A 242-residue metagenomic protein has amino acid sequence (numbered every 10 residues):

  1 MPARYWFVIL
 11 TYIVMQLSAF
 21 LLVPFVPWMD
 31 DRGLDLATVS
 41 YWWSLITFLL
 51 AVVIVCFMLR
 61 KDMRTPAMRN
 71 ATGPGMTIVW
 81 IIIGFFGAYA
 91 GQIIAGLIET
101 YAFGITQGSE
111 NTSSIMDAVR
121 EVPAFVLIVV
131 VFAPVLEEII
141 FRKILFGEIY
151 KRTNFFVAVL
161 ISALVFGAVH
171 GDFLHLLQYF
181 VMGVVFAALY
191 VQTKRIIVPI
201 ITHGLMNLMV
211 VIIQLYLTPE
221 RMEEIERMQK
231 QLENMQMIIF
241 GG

Functional and structural regions predicted by a protein language model:
R4-A19, W80-G87, I161: Alpha-helical transmembrane segments
W6-K61: Alpha-helical transmembrane segments in multi-pass membrane proteins
F20, P24, A163, H175-Q229: Functionally important transmembrane alpha-helices
G33-A37, R64-A133, K151, P219-F240: Juxtamembrane helix-loop-helix connectors linking adjacent transmembrane helices in multi-pass membrane enzymes
L45-L50, L127, L177-V185: Membrane-embedded alpha-helical segments of multi-pass membrane proteins, especially the transmembrane helices
V55-T65, L189-T193: Structural signal for the C-terminal ends of transmembrane alpha-helices and the immediately following loop
V135-I140, I144-L145, D172, L205 (+1 more regions): Active-site His/Glu-centered metal-binding helix of metallohydrolases
L136-I161, A188-R195: Membrane-interface helix/loop boundary segments of multi-pass membrane proteins
